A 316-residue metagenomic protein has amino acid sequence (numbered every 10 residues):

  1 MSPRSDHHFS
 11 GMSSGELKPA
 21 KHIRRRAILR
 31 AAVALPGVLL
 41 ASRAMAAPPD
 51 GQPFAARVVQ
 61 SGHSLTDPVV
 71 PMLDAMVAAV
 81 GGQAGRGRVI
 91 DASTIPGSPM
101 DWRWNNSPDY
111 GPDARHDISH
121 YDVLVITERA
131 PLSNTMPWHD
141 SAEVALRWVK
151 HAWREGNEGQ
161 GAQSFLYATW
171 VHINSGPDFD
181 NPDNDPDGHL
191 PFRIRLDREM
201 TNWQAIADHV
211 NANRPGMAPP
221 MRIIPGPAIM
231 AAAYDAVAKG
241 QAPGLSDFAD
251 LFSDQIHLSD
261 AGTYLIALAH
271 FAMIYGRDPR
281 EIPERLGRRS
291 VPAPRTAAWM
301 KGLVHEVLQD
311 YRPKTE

Functional and structural regions predicted by a protein language model:
M1-I23, A31-S42: N-terminal secretory signal peptides
H22, S42-A56: C-terminal segment of N-terminal export signals and the immediately downstream linker at the start of the mature
A55-S61, L65-Q160: Conserved SGNH/GDSL esterase-like catalytic core that processes O-acyl groups on lipids and polysaccharides
Q60, P68-A75, D140, V144-R147 (+7 more regions): Extracytoplasmic/secreted proteins, especially bacterial periplasmic and envelope-associated proteins
A75-Q83, T127, H151, E155 (+4 more regions): Structured segments of extracytoplasmic/periplasmic soluble domains in secreted or envelope-associated proteins
D113-I256, D260: Alpha-helical cap/lid subdomain in secreted, periplasmic, or secretory-pathway luminal O-acyl-processing enzymes
K239-E316: Conserved catalytic region of serine esterases and O-acyltransferases that act on ester linkages in lipids
